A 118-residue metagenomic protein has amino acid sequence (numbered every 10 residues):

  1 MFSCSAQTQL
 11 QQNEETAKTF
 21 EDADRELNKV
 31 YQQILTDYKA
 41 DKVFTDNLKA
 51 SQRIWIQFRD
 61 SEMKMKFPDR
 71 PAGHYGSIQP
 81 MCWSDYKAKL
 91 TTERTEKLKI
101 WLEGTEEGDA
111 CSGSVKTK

Functional and structural regions predicted by a protein language model:
F2-K118: N-terminal alpha-helical modules
